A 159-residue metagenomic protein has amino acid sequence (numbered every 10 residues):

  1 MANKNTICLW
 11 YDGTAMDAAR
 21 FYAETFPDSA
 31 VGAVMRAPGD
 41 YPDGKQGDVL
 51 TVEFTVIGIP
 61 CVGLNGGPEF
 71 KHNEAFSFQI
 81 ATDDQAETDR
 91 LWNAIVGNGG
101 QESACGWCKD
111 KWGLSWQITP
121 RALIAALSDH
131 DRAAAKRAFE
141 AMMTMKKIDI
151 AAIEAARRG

Functional and structural regions predicted by a protein language model:
M1-N3, F70-H72: Short, flexible turn/loop "capping" segments at secondary-structure junctions
T6-C8, T51, S77-Q79: Short aromatic/hydrophobic contact patches that present stacked aromatics for nucleic-acid/ligand binding
L9-G58: Core segments of cupin and vicinal oxygen chelate
Y11, T25, V56-P60, K71-H72 (+4 more regions): Vicinal oxygen chelate
A15, T88, A135: Aromatic/hydrophobic pocket-lining residues that form the small-molecule binding cavity in soluble enzyme cores
A19, D89-W92, F139: Extracytoplasmic/secreted envelope proteins and their assembly/folding machinery, especially bacterial periplasmic
Y41-D43, E74, G159: A charge-rich, low-complexity, intrinsically flexible signal that marks solvent-exposed coils, linkers, repeats
H130-G159: C-terminal cap/linker of serine protease catalytic domains
